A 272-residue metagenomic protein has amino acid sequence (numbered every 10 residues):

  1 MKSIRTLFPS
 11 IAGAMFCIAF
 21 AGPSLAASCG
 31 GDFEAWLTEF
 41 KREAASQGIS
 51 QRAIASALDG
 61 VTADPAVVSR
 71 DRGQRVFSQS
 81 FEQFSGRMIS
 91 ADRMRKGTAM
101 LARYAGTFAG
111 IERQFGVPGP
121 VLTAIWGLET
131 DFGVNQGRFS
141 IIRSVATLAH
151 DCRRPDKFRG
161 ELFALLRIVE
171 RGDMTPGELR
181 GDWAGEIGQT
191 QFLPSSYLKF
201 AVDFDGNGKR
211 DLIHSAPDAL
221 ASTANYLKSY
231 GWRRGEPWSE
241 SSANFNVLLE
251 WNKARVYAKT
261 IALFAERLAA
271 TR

Functional and structural regions predicted by a protein language model:
M1-A12: Bacterial N-terminal signal peptides that target proteins for export
A21-S24: N-terminal signal peptide c-region/cleavage motif recognized by signal peptidases
A26-D32: Cleaved targeting-peptide boundary
G30, I49-R272: Catalytic glycan-binding domains that act on GlcNAc-containing polysaccharides
A35-A57: N-terminal targeting signals for Sec/Tat export/insertion, comprising classic cleavable signal peptides
